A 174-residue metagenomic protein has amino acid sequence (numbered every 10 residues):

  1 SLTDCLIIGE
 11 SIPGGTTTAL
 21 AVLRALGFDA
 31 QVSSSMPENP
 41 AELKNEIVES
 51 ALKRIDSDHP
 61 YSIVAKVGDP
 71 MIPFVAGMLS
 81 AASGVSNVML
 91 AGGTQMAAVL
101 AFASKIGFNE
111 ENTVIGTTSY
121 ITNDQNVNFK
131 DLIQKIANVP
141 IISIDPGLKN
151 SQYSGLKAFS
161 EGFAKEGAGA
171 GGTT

Functional and structural regions predicted by a protein language model:
S1-G9, P13-T174: N-terminal loops that bind phosphate or other acidic moieties and the adjacent beta-alpha structural core
